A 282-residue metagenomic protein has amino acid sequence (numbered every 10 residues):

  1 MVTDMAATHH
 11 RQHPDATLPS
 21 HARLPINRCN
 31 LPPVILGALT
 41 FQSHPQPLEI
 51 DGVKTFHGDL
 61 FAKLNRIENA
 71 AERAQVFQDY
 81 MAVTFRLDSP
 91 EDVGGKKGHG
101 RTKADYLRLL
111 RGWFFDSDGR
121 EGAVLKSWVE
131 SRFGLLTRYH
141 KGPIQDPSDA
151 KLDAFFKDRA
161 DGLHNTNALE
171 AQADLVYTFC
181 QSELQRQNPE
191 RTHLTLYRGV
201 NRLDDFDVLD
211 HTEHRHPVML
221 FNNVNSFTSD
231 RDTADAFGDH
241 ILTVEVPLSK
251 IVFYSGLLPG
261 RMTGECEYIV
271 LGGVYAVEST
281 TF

Functional and structural regions predicted by a protein language model:
M1-R101: Intrinsically disordered, low-complexity, charge-biased terminal/linker regions in eukaryotic proteins
A22, R66-S226, D239: ADP-ribose/NAD+-binding catalytic cleft of ART/PARP-like enzymes
F41, F56, A62, A104 (+9 more regions): Intrinsically disordered, low-complexity, compositionally biased regions/tails
H214-F282: ADP-ribosyltransferase catalytic core
